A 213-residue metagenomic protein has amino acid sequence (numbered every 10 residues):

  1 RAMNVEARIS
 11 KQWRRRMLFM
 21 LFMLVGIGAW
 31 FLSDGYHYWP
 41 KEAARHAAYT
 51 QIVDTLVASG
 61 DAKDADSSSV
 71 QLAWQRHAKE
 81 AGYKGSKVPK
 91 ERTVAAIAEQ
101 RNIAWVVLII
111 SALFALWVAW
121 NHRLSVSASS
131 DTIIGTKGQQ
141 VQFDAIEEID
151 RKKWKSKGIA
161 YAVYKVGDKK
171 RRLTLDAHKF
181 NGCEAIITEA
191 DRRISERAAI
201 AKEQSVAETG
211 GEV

Functional and structural regions predicted by a protein language model:
R1-T93: N-terminal membrane-targeting/pre-transmembrane regions
M23-G28, V106-L116: Core hydrophobic alpha-helical membrane-spanning segments
A47-A62, F180-V213: Terminal and domain-flanking low-complexity segments
L56-D66, T136-S156: Cytosolic juxtamembrane regulatory segments of multi-pass membrane proteins
A96-L108: N-terminal membrane-entry
I109-D150: Conserved beta-hairpin
K157-A162: Short aromatic-glycine-enriched beta-strand elements
V163-E189: Canonical phosphoinositide-binding patch of PH/PH-like domains
